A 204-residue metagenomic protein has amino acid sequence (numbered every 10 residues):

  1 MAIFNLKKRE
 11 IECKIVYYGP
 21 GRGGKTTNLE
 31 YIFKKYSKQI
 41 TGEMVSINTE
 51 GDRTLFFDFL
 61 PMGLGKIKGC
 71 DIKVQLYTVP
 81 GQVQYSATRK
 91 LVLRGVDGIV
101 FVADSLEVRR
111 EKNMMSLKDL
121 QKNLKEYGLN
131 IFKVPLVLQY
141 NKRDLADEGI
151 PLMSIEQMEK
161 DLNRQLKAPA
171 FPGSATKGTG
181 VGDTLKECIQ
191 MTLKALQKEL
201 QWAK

Functional and structural regions predicted by a protein language model:
A2-N48: Conserved G1/Walker A P-loop phosphate-binding module
K8, D52-L55, G65-C70, L91-G95 (+2 more regions): Conserved catalytic network of the ASCE P-loop NTPase/AAA+ motor domain
R22, Q82, L106-V108, K142-A146 (+1 more regions): Conserved nucleotide-binding/hydrolysis micro-motifs of P-loop NTPases
V45-Q84: Switch I (G2) and immediately adjacent beta-strands of P-loop GTPase domains
L76-T78, V100-D104, V137-N141, P172: Conserved beta-strand segments of the P-loop GTPase G domain that flank and frequently precede/overlap
S86-V108: Inter-motif core of Ras-like GTPase G domains
S105-Q165: Conserved C-terminal guanine-recognition region of P-loop GTPase G domains, centered on the G4
D144-W202: Canonical P-loop GTPase G-domain recognition
